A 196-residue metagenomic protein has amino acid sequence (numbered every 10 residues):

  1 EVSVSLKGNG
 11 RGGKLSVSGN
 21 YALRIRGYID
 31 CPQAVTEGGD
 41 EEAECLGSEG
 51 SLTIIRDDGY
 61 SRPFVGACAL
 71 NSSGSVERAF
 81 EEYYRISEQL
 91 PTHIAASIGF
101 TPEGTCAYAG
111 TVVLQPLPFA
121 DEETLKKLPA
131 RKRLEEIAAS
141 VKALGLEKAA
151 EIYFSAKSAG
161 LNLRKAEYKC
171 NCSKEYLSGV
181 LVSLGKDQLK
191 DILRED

Functional and structural regions predicted by a protein language model:
E1-L161: Interaction interfaces in information-processing and related assembly proteins
A150-D196: Accessory, usually C-terminal, subdomains that scaffold auxiliary metal cofactors
